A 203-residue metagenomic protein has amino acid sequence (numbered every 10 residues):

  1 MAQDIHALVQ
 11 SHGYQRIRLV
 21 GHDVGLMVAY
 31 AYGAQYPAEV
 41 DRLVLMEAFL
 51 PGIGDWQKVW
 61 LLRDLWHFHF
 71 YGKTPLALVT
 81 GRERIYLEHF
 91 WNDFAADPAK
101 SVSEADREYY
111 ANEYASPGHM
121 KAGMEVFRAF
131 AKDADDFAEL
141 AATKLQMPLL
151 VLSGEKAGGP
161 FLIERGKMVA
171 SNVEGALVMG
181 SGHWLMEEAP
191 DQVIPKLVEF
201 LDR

Functional and structural regions predicted by a protein language model:
M1-V20, V24-L177, M186, V198-D202: Flexible "cap/lid" subdomain of the alpha/beta-hydrolase fold that forms the substrate-access gate
S181-P190, I194: Catalytic histidine-centered segment of alpha/beta-hydrolase-like enzymes
